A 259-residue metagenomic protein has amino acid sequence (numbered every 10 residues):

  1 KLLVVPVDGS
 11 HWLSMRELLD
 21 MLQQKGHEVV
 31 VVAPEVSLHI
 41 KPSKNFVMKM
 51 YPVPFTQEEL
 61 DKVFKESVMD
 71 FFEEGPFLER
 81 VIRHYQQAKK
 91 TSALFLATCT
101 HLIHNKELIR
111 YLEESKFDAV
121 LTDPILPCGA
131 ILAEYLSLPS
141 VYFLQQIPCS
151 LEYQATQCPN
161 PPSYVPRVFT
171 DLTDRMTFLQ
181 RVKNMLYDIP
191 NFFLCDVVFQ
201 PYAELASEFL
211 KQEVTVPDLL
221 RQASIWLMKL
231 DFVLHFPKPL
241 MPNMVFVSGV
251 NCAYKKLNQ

Functional and structural regions predicted by a protein language model:
K1-E208, P217, L227, L234-F236 (+1 more regions): Glycosyltransferase specificity loop/lid
V214: Conserved, non-catalytic sequence blocks in retroelement Pol enzymes and Pol-derived host proteins
S224: Receiver (REC) domain switch/active-site residues of two-component response regulators
